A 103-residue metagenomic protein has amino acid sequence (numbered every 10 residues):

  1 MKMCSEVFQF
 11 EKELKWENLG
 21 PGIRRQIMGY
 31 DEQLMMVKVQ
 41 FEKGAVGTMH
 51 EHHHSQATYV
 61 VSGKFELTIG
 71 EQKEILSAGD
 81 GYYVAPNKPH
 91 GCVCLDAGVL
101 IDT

Functional and structural regions predicted by a protein language model:
M1-Q33: A short, N-terminal "cap"/entry segment at the start of jelly-roll beta-barrel domains of the cupin/DSBH fold
G20, M35-E51: Conserved short histidine dyad/triad with adjacent acidic residue
Q40-E42, E51-L67: Short, conserved beta-strand element in jelly-roll/cupin
V61-S62, S77, D96: A cytosolic small-molecule/anion-sensing beta-strand core signal
E71-P86: Short acidic-glycine-tyrosine-enriched beta hairpin
P86-T103: Ligand-binding loop in jelly-roll beta-barrel domains
